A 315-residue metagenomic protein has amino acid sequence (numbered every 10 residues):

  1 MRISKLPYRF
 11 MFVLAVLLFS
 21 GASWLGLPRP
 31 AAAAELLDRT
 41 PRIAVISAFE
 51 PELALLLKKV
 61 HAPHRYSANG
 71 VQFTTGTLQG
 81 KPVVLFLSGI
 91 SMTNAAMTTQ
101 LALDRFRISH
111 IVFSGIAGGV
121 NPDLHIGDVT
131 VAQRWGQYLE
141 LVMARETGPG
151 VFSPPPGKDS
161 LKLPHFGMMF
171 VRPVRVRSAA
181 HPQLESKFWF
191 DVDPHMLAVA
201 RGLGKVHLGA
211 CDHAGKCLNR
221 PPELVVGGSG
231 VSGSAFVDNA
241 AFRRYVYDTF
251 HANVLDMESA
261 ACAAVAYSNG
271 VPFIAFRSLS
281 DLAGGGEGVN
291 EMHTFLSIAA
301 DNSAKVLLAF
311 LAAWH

Functional and structural regions predicted by a protein language model:
M1-Y8: N-terminal secretory signal peptides that target proteins for export/translocation
M11-G26: Bacterial N-terminal signal peptides
W24-L27, L124-I126: Short, solvent-exposed loop/turn segments at the edges of secondary structure
P28-A34: Boundary at the C-terminal end of the N-terminal hydrophobic targeting segment
E35-I43, S67-H315: Glycine-rich phosphate- or other oxyanion-binding loops that anchor nucleotides, phosphorylated ligands
A44-E50, L56: Mature N-terminal segment immediately following signal peptide/propeptide cleavage in secreted/periplasmic
K59-P63: Short Gly/aromatic-enriched secondary-structure transition segments
